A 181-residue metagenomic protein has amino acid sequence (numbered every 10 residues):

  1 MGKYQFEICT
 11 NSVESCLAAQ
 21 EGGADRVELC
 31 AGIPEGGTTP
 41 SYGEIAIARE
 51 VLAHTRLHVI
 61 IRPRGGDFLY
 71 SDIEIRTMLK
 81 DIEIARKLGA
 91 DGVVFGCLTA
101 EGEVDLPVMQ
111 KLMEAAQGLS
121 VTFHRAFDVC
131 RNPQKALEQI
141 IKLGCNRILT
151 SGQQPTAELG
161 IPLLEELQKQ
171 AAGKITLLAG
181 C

Functional and structural regions predicted by a protein language model:
Y4-T10, V27-L29, L57-I61, V93-F95 (+3 more regions): Hydrophobic faces of well-ordered beta-strands that scaffold small-molecule active sites in alpha/beta enzyme cores
V13-L17, E21, I33-R56, D72-R76 (+3 more regions): Active-site-adjacent beta->alpha loops and helix N-cap segments on the catalytic face of soluble alpha/beta enzymes
Q20-V27, L52-T55, G89-G92, A115-L119 (+2 more regions): Glycine-enriched alpha-helix->loop->beta-strand junction motifs that scaffold or abut catalytic
R64, D128: Active-site beta-alpha loop architecture of Rossmann-like, nucleotide-cofactor-dependent enzymes
G65-Y70: A short acidic, helix-capping loop that chelates divalent metal ions and anchors anionic groups
T77-C97: Ordered, amphipathic secondary-structure segments that act as subunit-interaction surfaces in large macromolecular
D81, K87, I161-L178: Active-site/ligand-binding-proximal alpha/beta "capping" segment
